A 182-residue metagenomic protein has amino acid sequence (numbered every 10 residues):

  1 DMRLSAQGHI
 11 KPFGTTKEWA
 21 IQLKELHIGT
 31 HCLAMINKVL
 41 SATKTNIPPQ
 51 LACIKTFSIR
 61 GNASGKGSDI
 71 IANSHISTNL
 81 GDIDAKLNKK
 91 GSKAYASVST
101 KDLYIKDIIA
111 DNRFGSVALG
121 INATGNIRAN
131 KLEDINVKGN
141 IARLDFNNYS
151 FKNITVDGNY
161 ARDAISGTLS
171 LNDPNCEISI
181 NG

Functional and structural regions predicted by a protein language model:
D1-G182: Interface amphipathic segments
